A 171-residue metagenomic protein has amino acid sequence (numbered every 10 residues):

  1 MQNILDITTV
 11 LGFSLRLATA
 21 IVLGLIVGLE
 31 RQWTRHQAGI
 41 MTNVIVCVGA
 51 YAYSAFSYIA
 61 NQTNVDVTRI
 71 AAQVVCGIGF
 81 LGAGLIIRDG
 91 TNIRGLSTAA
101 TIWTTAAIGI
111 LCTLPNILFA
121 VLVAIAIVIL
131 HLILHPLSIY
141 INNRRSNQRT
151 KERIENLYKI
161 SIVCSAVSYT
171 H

Functional and structural regions predicted by a protein language model:
M1-I70: Alpha-helical transmembrane segments and their membrane-interface boundaries that form or gate the permeation pathway
I45-A55, G79, T101-C112: Small-residue-rich segments of transmembrane alpha-helices in multi-pass membrane proteins, especially helix faces
V67-W103: Ordered, amphipathic secondary-structure segments that act as subunit-interaction surfaces in large macromolecular
R69-A72, P115-I125: Loop-to-transmembrane alpha-helix initiation sites
I78-G82, A126-P136: Alpha-helical transmembrane segments and their membrane-interface exit regions
L85-I87, I108-P115: Hydrophobic alpha-helical transmembrane segments
T150-C164: Short glycine-/aliphatic-rich beta-strand segments at the starts of folded cytosolic domains
T170-H171: Conserved small/polar residues in nucleotide/adenosyl-binding loops
